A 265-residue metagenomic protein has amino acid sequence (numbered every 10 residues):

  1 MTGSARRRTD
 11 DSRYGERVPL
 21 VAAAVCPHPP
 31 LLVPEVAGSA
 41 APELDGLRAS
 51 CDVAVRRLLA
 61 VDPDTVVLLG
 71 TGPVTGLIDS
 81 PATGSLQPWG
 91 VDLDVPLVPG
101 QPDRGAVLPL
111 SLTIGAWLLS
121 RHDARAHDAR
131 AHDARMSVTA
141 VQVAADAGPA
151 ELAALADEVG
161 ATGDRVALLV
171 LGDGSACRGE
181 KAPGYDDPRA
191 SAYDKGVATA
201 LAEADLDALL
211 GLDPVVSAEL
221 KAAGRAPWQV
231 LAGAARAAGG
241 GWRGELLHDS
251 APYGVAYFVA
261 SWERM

Functional and structural regions predicted by a protein language model:
M1-L20, G38, A126-H132, E263-M265: Actinobacteria-biased recognition of intrinsically disordered, low-complexity terminal regions
T2-G3, R13-L112: A short aromatic-anchored loop/beta-hairpin motif
V53-R57, R121, A154-E158: A generic secondary-structure signal
P99-A154: Cap/lid and interdomain-hinge subdomains that line or gate substrate/regulatory clefts in soluble alpha/beta enzymes
D146-K195: Active-site beta-strand/loop microenvironment that shapes enzyme catalytic pockets
L201-E245, D249: Polyanion-binding loop/helix "lid" in catalytic or ligand-binding cores
P252-M265: Short, basic/aromatic-enriched C-terminal tail that caps enzymatic domains
